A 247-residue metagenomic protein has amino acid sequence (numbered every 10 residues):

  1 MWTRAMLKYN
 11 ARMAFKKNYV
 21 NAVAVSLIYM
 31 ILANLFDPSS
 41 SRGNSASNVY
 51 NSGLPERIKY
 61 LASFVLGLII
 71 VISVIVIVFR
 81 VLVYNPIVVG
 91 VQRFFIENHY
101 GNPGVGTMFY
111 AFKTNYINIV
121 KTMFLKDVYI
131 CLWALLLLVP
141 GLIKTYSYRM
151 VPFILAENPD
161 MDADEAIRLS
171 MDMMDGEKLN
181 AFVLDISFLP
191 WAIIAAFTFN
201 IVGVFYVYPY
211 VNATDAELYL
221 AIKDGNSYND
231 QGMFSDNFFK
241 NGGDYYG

Functional and structural regions predicted by a protein language model:
M1-G247: Hydrophobic alpha-helical membrane segments
